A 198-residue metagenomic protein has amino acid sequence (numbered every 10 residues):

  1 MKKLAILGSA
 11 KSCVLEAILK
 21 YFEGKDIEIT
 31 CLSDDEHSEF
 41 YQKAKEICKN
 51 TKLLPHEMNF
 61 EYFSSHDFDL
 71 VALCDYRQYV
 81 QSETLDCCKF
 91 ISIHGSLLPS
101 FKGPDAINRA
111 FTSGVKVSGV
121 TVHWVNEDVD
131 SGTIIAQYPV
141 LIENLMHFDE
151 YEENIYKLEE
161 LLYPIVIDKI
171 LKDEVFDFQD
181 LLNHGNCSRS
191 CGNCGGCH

Functional and structural regions predicted by a protein language model:
M1-H198: One-carbon transfer enzymes
